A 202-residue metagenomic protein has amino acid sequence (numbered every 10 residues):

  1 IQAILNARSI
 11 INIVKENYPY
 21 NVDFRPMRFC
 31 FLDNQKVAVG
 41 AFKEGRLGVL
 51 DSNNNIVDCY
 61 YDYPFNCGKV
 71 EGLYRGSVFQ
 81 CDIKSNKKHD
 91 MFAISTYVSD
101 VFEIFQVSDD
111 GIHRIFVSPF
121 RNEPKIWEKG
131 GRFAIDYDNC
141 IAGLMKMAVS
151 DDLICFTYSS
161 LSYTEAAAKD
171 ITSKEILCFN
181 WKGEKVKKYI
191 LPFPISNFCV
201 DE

Functional and structural regions predicted by a protein language model:
Q2, V49-S52, K169-E184: Beta-propeller blade signature
L5-R8, D51-N55, Q106-D110, N180-K182: Short loop/turn segments that connect beta-strands within beta-propeller blades
A7-V22, V57-V78, H113-N139, F193: Surface-exposed loop and turn segments in beta-propeller and other repeat-based domains that flank or scaffold
M27-N34, R75-K88, S95, N139-S150 (+1 more regions): Structural signature of eukaryotic scaffold interfaces centered on beta-propeller domains
V37-A38, F92, I154: Hydrophobic beta-strand positions that form the internal "hydrophobic ladder" of WD40/Gbeta-like beta-propeller blades
K43-R46, V98-V101, L161-T164: Short glycine/acidic-enriched loop and turn motifs that connect beta-strands
L73-Y74, F92-S95, Y137, E165-D170: Short consensus segments that form the blades of beta-propeller domains, in both extracellular/periplasmic
F156-T172: Short, conserved, GDST-rich strand-edge loop motifs in beta-rich repeat architectures
